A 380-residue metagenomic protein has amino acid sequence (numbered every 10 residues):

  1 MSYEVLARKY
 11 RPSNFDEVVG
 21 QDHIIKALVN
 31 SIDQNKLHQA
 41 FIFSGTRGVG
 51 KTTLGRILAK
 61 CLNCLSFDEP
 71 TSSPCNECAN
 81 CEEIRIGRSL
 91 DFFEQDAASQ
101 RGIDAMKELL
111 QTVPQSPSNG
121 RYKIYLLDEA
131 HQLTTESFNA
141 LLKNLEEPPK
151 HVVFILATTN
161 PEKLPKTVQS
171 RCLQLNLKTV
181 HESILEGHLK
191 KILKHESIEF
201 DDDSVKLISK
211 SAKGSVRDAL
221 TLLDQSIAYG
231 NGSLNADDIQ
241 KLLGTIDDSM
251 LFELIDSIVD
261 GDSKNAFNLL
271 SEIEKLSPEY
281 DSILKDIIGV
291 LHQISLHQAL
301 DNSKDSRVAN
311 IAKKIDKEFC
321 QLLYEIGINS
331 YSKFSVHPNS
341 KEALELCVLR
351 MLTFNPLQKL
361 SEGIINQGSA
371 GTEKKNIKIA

Functional and structural regions predicted by a protein language model:
M1-Q174, I184, F354: P-loop/Walker A NTP-binding region and its immediately flanking N-terminal helices in P-loop NTPase folds
K60, A79, I86-L90, A105-Q111 (+3 more regions): Extended, largely alpha-helical regulatory/partner-binding modules appended to the mid-to-C-terminal parts
P161-E162, D316, N376: Short intrinsically disordered, low-complexity segments
G371-A380: Long, low-complexity intrinsically disordered regions
